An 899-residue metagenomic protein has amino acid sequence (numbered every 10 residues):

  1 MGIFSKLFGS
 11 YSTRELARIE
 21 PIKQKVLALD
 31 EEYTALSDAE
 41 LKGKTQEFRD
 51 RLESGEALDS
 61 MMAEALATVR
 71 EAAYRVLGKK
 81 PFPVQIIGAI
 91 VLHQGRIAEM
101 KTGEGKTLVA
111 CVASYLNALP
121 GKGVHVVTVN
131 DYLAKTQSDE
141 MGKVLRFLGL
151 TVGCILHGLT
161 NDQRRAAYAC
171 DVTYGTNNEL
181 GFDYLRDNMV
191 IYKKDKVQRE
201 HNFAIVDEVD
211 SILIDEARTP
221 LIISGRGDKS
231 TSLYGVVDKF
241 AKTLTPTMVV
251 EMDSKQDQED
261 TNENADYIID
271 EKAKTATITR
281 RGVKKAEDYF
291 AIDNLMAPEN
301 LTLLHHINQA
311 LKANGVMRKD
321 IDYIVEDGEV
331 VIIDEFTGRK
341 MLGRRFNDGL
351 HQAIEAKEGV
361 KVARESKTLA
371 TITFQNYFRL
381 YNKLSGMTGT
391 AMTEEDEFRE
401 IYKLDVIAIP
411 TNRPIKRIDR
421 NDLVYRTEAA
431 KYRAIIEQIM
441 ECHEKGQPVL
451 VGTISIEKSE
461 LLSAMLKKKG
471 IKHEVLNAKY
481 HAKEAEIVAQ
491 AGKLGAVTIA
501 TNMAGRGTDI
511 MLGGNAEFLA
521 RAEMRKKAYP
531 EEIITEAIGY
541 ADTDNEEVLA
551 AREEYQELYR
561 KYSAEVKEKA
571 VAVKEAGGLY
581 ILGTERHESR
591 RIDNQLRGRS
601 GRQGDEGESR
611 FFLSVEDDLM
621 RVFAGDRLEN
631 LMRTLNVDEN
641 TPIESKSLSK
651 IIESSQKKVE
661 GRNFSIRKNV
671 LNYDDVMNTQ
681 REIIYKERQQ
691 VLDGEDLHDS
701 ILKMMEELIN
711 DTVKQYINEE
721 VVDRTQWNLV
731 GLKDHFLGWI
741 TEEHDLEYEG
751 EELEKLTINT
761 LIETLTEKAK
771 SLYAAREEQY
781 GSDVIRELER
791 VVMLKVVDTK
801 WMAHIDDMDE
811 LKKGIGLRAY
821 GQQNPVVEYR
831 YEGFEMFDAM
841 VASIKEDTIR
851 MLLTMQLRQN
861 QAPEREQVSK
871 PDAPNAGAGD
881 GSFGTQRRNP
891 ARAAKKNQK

Functional and structural regions predicted by a protein language model:
M1-S614, D618-L631, Y685-K686, E707: Conserved P-loop NTPase motor core
Y33, H306, Y323-V331, T337-R344 (+6 more regions): Extended, charged helical/alpha-beta scaffold domains that provide interaction surfaces
